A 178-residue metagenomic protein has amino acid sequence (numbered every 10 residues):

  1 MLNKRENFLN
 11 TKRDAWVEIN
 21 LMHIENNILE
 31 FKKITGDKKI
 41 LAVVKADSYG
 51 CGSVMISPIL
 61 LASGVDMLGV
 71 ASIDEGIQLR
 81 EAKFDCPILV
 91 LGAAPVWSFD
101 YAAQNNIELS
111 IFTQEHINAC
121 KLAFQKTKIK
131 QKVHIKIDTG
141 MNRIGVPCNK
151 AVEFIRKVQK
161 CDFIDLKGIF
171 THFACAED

Functional and structural regions predicted by a protein language model:
T11, A15-E18, H23-E25, G36-D178: Active-site-proximal beta-alpha core segment in soluble small-molecule metabolic enzymes
I28: Short-chain dehydrogenase/reductase
F31-T35: Basic, often amphipathic N-terminal segments
